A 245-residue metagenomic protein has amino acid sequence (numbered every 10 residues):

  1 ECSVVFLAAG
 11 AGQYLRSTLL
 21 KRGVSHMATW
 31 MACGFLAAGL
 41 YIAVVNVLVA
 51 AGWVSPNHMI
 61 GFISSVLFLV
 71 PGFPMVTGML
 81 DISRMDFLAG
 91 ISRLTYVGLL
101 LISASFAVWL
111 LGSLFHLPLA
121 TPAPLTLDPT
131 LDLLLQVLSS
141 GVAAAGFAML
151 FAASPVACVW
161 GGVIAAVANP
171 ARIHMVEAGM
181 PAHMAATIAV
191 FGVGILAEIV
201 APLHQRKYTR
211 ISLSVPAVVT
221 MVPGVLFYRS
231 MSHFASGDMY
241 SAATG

Functional and structural regions predicted by a protein language model:
E1-V222, R229-G245: Alpha-helical transmembrane segments and their membrane-interface boundaries that form or gate the permeation pathway
